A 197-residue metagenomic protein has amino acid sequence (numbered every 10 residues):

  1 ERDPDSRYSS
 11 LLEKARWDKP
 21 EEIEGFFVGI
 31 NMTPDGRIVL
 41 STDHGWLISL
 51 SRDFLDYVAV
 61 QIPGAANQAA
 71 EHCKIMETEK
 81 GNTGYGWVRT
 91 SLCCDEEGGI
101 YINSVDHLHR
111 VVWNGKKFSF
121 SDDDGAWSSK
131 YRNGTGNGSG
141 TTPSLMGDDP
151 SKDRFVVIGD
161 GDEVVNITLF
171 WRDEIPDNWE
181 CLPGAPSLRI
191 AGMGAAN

Functional and structural regions predicted by a protein language model:
E1-E24, T33-D35, D43-R89, C93-N197: Extracytoplasmic/lumenal domain signature
